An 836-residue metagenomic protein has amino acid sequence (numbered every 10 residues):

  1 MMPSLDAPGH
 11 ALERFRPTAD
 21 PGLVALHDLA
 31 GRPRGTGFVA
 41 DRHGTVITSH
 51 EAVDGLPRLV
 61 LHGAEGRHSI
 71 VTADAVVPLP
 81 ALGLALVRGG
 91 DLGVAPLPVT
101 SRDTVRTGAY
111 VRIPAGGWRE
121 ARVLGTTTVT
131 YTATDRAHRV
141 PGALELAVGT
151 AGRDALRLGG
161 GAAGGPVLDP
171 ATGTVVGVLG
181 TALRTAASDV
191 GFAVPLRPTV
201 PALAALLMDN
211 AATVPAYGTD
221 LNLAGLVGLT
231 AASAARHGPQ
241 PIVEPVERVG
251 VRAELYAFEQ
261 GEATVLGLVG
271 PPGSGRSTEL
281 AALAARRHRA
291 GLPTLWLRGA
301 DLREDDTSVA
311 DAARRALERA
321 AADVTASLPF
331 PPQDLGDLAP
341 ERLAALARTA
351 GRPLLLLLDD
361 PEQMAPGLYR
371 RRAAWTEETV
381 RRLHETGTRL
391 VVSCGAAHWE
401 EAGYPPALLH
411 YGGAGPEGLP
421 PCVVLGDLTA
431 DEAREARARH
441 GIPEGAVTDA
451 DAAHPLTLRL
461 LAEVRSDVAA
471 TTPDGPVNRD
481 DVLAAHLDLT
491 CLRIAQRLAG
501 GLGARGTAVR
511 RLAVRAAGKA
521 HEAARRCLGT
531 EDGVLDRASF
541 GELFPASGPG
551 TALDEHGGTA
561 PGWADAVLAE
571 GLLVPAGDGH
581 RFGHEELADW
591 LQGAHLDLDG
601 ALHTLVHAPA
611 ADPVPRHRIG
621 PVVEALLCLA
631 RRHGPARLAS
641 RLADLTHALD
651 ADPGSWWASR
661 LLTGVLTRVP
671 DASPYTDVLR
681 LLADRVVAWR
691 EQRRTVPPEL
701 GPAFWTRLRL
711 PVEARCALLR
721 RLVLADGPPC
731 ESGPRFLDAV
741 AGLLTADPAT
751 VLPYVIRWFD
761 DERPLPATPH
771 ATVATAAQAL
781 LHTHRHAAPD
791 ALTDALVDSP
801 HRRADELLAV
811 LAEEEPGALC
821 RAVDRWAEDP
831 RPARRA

Functional and structural regions predicted by a protein language model:
M2-G22, G31-L84, L92-V94, A182-G191: Catalytic-histidine neighborhood of serine endopeptidases, predominantly the chymotrypsin-like S1/PA family
M2-L5, R157-L158, A163, L168-R236: C-terminal subregion of chymotrypsin/trypsin-like serine protease catalytic domains
P3, G93-A163, L179-V194: Flexible, gly/ser-rich surface segments that form the specificity/activation loops bordering the active-site cleft
L168, T174-V176, R525-P613, A643-D652 (+4 more regions): C-terminal leucine-rich, beta-strand-based interaction scaffolds used for sensing/assembly
A216-V265: Walker A/P-loop-proximal flanking segment of P-loop NTPase domains
V249-H486, T490, I494: P-loop NTPase signaling cores
L338-A339, R348-A350, T386-T388, W399 (+1 more regions): Alpha-helical structural signal with a strong bias for long, charge-/Ser/Thr/Gly-rich, low-complexity C-terminal tracts
A396, E400, P416-G579, G583-L598: Extended hydrophobic
